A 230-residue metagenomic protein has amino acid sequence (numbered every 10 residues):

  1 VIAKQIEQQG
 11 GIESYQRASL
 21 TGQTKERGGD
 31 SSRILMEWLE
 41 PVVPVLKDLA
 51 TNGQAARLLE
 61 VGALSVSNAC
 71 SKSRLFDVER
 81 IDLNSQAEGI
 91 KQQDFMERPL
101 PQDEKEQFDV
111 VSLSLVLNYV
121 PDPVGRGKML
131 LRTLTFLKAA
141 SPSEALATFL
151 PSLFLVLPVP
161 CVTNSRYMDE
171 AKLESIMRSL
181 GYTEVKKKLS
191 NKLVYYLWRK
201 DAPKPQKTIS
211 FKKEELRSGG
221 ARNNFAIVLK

Functional and structural regions predicted by a protein language model:
V1-A55: Class I SAM-dependent methyltransferase Rossmann-like catalytic core, especially the SAM/SAH-binding loop
L46-A50, A139-L150: Intrinsically disordered, low-complexity domain-flanking/linker segments in eukaryotic proteins, enriched
L59-G62: Conserved S-adenosyl-L-methionine
N68-F108, P121-V124: Adenosine-cofactor binding site in Rossmann-like domains, unifying the SAM/SAH pocket of S-adenosylmethionine-dependent
S112: A conserved beta-strand element that flanks and buttresses the S-adenosyl-L-methionine
Y119-S143: A short, conserved alpha-helix within the catalytic core of class I
C161-K230: Class I S-adenosyl-L-methionine
